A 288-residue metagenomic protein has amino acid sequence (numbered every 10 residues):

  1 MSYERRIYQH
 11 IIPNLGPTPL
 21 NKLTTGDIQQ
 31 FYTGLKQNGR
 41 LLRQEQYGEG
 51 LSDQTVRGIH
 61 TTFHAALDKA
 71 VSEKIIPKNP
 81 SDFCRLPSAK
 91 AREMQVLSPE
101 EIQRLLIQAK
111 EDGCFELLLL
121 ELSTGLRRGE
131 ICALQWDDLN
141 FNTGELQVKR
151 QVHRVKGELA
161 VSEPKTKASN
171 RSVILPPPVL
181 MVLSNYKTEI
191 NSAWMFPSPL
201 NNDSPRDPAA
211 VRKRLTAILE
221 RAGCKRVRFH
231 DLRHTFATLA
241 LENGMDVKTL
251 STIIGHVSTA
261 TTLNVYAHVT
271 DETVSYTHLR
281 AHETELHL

Functional and structural regions predicted by a protein language model:
M1-V71, P80-F83, R212-A217: Short, Lys/Arg-enriched alpha-helical recognition elements, typified by the DNA-recognition helix
R5, P99-E100, T143, Q151-V155 (+1 more regions): Active-site/catalytic core of tyrosine-dependent DNA strand-transfer enzymes
L23, G58, K225-N243: Short basic/aromatic active-site micro-motif
L41-Q44, E49-D53, R57-I59, S72-W136 (+6 more regions): Basic, Lys/Arg- and aromatic-enriched nucleic-acid-binding interface segment
S72, F115, L119, S123-E130 (+5 more regions): C-terminal catalytic core of tyrosine-transesterase DNA break-rejoin enzymes
D82-F83, T143-V148, S198, R228 (+2 more regions): Short functional hotspots where side chains directly engage DNA or cofactors
S88, V96, V152, N202 (+1 more regions): Catalytic-site neighborhood detector that most strongly recognizes the C-terminal catalytic loop/helix of tyrosine
T277-L286: Conserved small/polar residues in nucleotide/adenosyl-binding loops
